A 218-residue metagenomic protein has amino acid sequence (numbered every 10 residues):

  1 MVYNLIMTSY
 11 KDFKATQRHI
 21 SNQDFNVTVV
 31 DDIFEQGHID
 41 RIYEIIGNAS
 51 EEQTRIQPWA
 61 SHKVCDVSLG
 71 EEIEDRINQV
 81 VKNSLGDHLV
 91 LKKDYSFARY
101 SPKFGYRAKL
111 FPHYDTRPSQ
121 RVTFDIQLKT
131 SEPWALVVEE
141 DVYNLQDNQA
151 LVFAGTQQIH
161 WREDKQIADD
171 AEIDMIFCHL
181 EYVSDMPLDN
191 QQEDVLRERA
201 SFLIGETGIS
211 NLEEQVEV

Functional and structural regions predicted by a protein language model:
M1-Q23, V195-R197, S201-V218: Fe(II)/2-oxoglutarate
V2-D87: Non-heme Fe(II)/2-oxoglutarate
F25, Y95, R121-T123: Short, surface-exposed beta-edge/turn micro-motifs
A60, K93-Y95, I176: Structural/interface elements that position substrates and couple domains in central-metabolism enzymes
N83-L89, K129-E132: Secondary-structure boundary elements
D87-F97: A short coil-to-beta-strand element that immediately follows conserved catalytic motifs
S101-E163, D169-I176, E181-R199: Catalytic core of non-heme Fe(II) oxygenases with the double-stranded beta-helix
